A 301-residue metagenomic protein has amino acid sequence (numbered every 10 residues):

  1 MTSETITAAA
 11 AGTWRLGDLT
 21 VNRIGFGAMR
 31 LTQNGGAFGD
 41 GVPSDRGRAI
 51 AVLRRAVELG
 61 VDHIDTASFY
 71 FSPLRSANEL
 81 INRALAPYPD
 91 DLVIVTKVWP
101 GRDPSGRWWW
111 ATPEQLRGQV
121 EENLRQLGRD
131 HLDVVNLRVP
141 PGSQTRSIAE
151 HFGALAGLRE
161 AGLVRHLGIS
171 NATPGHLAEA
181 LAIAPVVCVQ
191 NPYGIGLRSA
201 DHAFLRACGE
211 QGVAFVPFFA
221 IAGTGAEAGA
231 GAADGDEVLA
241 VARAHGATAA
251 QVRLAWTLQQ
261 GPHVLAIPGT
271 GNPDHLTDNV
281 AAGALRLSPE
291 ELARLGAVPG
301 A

Functional and structural regions predicted by a protein language model:
M1-L92: N-terminal binding-site loop/beta-alpha segment at the start of enzyme catalytic domains that lines or forms
S3-A8, P140-A301: Beta/alpha (TIM)-barrel catalytic core signal, keyed to glycine-rich beta->alpha loops juxtaposed to Asp/Glu that bind
D18-T20, E58, N82-V93, L124-G128 (+2 more regions): Acidic (Asp/Glu)-rich catalytic clusters
T32-G47, R102-E114, Q144-R146: Active-site mouth loops of central-metabolism enzymes
V42-A56, W110-G128, T173-A178: Short, acidic/polar
E58-V61, R129-L132, V164, V186: A structural motif
D91-D103: A short, structured active-site edge motif that brings together acidic residues
L124-S143: Active-site groove signature of glycoside hydrolases
